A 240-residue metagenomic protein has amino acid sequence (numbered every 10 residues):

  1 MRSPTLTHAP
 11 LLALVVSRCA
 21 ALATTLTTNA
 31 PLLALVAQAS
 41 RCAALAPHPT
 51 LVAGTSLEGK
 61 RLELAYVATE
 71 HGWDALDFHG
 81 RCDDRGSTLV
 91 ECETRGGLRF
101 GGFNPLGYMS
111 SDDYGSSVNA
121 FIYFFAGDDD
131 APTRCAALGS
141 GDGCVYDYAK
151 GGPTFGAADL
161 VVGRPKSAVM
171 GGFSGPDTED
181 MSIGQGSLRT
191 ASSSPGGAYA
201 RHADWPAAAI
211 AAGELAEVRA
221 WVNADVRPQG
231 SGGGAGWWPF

Functional and structural regions predicted by a protein language model:
M1-A37, A44-P47: N-terminal chloroplast transit peptides
L26-F240: Phosphate-recognition beta-domain surfaces
